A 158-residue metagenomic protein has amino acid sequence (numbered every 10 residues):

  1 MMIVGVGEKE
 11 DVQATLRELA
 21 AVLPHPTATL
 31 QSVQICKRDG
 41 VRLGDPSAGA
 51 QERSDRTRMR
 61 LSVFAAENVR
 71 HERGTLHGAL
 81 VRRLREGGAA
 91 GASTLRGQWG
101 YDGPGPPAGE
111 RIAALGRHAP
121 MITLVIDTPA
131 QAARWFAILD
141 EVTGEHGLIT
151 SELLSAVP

Functional and structural regions predicted by a protein language model:
M1-P158: Positively charged, small/polar-rich N-terminal and surface patches that mediate targeting and assembly and bind
